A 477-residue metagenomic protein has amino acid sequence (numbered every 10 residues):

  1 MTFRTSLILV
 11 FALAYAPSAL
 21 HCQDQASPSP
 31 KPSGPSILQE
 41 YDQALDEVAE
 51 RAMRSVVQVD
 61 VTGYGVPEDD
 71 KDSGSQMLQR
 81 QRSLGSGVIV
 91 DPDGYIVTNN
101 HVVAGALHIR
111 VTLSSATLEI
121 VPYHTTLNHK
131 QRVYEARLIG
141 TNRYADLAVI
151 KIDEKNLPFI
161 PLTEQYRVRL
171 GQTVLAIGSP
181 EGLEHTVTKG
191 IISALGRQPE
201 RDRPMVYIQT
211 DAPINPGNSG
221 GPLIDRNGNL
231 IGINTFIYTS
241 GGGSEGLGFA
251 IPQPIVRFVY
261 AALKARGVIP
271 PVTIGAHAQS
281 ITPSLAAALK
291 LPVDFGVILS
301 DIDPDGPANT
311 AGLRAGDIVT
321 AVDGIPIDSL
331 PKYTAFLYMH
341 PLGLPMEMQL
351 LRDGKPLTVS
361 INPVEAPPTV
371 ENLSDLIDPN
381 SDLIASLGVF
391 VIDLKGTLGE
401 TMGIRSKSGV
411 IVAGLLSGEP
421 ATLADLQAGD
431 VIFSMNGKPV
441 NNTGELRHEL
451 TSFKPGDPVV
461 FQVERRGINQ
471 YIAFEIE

Functional and structural regions predicted by a protein language model:
M1-D70, Q79-R82, Y95, S115-E119 (+3 more regions): N-terminal targeting leaders that route proteins to membranes or the secretory/organellar pathways
L20-S36, E47, S86, N100 (+5 more regions): C-terminal recognition in membrane/secretory proteostasis and scaffolding
P35-L38, D42, G65, I89-H185 (+7 more regions): Conserved active-site neighborhood of the chymotrypsin/trypsin-like protease fold
Y41, A106-R110, L157, I177-I191 (+6 more regions): Active-site loop architecture of trypsin-fold serine endopeptidases
V57, D93-Y95, N227-N229, G316 (+1 more regions): Short, glycine-anchored, charge-dense loop/turn motifs used at functional sites
V59, P92, N99-N100, G105 (+14 more regions): Residue-level recognition of beta-strand microenvironments
Q79-G87, I160-E164, G178, Q209-I224 (+2 more regions): Gly/Ser-rich catalytic serine loop of serine hydrolases
G85, R132-Y134, P158, T188 (+4 more regions): Short beta-strand segments
